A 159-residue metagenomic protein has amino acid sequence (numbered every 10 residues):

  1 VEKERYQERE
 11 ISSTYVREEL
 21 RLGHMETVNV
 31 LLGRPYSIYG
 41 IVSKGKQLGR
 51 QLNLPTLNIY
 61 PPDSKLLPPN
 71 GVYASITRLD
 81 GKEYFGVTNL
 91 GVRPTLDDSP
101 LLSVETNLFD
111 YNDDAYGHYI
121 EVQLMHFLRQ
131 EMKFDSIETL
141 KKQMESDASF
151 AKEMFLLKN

Functional and structural regions predicted by a protein language model:
V1-P55, R78, D135-T139: Classical nucleotidyltransferase
K44-N159: Phosphate/ribose-recognition catalytic cores of enzymes acting on nucleotide-derived substrates
